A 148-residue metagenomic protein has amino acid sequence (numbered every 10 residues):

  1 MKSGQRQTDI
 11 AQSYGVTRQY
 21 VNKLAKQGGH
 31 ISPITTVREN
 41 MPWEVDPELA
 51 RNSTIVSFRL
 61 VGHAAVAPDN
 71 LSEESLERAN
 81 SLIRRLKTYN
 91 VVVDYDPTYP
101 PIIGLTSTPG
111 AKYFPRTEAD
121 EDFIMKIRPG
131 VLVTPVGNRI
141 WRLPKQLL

Functional and structural regions predicted by a protein language model:
M1-Q5: Short, amphipathic alpha-helical "recognition" segments used to contact nucleic acids or chromatin
D9-Q12: Short alpha-helical "recognition helix" segments of helix-turn-helix
Q19-W43: Short, solvent-exposed alpha-helical "recognition" segments
G29, P129, R139-I140: Surface-exposed beta-strand edges and their flanking turn/coil or helix-capping segments
N40-P135: Helix-turn-helix/homeodomain-like alpha-helical modules used for DNA recognition and transcription-factor dimerization
G137-L148: C-terminal regulatory/effector modules of DNA-binding transcriptional regulators
